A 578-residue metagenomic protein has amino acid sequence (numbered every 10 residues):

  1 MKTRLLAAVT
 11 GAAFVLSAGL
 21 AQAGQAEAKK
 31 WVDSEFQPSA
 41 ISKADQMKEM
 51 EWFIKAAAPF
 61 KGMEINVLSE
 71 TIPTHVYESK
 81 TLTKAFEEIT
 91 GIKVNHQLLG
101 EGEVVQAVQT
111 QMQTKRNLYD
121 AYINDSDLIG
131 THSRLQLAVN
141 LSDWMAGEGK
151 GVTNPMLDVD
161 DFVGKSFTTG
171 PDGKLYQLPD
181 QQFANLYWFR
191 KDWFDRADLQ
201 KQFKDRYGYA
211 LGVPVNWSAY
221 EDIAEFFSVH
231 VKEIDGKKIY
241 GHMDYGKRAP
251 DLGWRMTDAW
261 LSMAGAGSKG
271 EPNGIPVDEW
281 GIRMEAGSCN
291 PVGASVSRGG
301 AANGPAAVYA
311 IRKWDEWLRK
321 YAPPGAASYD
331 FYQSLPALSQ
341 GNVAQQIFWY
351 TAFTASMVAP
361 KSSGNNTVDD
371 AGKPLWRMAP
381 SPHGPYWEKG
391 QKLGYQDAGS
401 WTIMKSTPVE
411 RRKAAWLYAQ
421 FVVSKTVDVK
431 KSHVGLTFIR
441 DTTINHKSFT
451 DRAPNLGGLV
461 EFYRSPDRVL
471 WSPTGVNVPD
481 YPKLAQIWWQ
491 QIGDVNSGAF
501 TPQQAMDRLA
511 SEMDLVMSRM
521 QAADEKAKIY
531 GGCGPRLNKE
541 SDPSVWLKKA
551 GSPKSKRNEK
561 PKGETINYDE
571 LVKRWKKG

Functional and structural regions predicted by a protein language model:
G24, K84-F162, R196-D198, Q202-K204 (+2 more regions): Extracytoplasmic "Venus flytrap"/periplasmic binding protein-like
G24-Q46, W52, A352-A371, G384-Q490 (+1 more regions): C-terminal lobe and pocket-closing loops of periplasmic/extracytoplasmic Venus-flytrap solute-binding proteins
Q25-P59, S126-L186, G281, L375-S381 (+1 more regions): Hinge/lid segment of periplasmic solute-binding proteins
E49-A56, P73-K93, W188, D192 (+1 more regions): Short, polar/charged alpha-helical segment
M63, E78, L82, I92 (+4 more regions): Short amphipathic alpha-helical coupling segments at ligand-binding clamshell hinges and other catalytic/signaling
L99-A107, V215-A219, G325-S339: Short helix-initiation/N-cap motifs at beta->coil->alpha
S126-L137, S142-A146, F162-Y209, E221 (+3 more regions): Periplasmic solute-binding protein
A219-E225, S262-S328, G372, S381: Glycine-centered hinge/linker elements that transmit conformational signals in sensory and ligand-binding systems
